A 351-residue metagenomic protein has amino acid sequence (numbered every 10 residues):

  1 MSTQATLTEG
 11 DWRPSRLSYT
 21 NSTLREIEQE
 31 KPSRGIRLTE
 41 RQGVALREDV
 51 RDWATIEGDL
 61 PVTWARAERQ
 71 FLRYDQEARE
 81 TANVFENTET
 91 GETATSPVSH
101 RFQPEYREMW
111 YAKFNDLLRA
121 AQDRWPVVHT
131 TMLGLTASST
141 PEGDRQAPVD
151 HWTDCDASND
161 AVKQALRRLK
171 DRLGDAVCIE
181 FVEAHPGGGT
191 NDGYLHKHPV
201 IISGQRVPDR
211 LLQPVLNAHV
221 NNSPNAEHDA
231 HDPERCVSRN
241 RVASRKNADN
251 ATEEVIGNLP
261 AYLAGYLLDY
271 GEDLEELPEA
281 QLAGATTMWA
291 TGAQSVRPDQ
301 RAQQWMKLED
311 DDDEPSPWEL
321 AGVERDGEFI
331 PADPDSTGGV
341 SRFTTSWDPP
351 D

Functional and structural regions predicted by a protein language model:
M1-G193, Q205-D351: Right-hand nucleic-acid polymerase module
V200-G204: Short hydrophobic/aromatic beta-strand micro-patches that form the beta-sheet surface supporting nucleotide- or nucleic
